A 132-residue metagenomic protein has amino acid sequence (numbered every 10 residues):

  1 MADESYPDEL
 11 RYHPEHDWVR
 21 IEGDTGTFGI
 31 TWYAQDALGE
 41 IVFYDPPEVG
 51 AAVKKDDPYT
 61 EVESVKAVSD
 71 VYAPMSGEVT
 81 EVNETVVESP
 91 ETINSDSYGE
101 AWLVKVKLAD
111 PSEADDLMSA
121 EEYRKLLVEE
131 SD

Functional and structural regions predicted by a protein language model:
M1-P58, S95-D96, E100-D132: Acidic, low-complexity mobile loops and tails
V19-I21, V65, V82-T85: Residue-level recognition of beta-strand microenvironments
T25, S76-E78: Structural motif
E63-Y72, S89-E91: Short, Lys/Arg- and Gly-enriched loop/turn segments at beta-strand edges
A73-S76, A120: ATP/adenylate-binding site constellation spanning eukaryotic-like Ser/Thr protein kinases, ABC-transporter
T80-V104: Aromatic- and Lys/Arg-enriched surface recognition patch
